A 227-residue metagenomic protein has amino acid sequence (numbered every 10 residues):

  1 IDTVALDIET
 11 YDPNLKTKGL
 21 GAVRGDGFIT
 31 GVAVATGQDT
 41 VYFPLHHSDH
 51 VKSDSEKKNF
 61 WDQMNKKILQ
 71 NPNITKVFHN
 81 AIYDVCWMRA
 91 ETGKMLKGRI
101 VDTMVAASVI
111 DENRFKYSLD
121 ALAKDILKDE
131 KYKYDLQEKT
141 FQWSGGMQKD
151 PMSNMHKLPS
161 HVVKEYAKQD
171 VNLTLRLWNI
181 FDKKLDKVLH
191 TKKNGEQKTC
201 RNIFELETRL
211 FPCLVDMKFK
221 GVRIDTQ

Functional and structural regions predicted by a protein language model:
I1-L6, H46-H47, L206-E207, Q227: Short intrinsically disordered, low-complexity coil segments enriched in acidic
I1-T17, G25: N-terminal accessory regions of nucleic-acid-interacting proteins
L6-E9, A35-G37, H79-N80, K220 (+1 more regions): Generic beta-strand/beta-sheet core signal
T17-V23, H190-Q197: Intrinsically disordered, low-complexity Ser/Thr- and acidic-rich flexible linkers and loops, especially at boundaries
G25-D186, K192, L206, L210 (+1 more regions): Active-site-proximal helix-loop-helix substrate-binding element of RNase H-like nuclease domains
L189-G195, K218, V222-R223: Glycine-rich cofactor-pocket loops
N202-Q227: Extended, well-ordered alpha-helical scaffold/bundle regions in very large, multi-domain proteins
